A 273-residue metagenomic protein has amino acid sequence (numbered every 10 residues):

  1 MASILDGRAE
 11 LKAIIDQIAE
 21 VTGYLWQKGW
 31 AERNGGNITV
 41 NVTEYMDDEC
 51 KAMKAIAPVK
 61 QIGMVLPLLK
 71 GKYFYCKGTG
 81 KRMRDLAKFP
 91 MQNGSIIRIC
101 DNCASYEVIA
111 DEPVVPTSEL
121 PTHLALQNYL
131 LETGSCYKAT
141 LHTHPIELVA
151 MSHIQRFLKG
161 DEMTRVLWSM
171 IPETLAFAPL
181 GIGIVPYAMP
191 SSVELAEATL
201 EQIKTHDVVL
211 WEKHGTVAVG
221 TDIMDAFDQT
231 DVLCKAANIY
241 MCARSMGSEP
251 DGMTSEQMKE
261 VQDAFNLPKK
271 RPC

Functional and structural regions predicted by a protein language model:
M1-C273: Glycine-rich flexible loops
